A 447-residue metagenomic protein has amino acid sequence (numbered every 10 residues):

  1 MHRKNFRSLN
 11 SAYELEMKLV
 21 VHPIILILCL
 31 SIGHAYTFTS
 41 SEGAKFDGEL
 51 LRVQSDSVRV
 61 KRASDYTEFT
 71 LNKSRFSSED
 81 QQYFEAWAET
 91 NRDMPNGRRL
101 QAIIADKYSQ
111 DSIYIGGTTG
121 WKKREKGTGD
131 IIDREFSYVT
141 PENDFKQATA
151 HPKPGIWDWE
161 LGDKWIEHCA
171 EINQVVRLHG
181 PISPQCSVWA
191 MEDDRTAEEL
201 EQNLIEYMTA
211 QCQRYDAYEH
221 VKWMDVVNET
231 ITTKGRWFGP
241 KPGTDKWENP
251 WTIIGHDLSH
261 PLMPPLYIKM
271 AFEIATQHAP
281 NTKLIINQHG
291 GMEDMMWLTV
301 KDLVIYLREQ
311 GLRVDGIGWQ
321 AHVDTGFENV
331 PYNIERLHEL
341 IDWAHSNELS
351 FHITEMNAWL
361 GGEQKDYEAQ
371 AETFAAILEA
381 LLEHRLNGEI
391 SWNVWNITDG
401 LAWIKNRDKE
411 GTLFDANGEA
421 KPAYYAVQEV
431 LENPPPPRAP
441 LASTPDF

Functional and structural regions predicted by a protein language model:
H22-S31: Bacterial N-terminal signal peptides
G33-N96: Compositionally biased alpha-helical segments
M94-Y138, E142: Boundary/entry segment of secreted carbohydrate-active catalytic domains
G97-I103, H151, R214, D225 (+6 more regions): Aromatic-rich peripheral "rim/lid" segments of glycoside hydrolase catalytic domains that contact and position glycan
G116-G129, Q147-E160, I231-K234, G290-V300 (+3 more regions): Acidic-and-aromatic substrate-binding clefts and catalytic sites of carbohydrate-active enzymes
T119-D133, N203-C212, M295-L307, F374-L378: Short, acidic/polar
R134, Y138-P152, L161-G291, L349 (+1 more regions): Substrate-binding cleft and catalytic face of glycoside hydrolase catalytic domains, especially the flexible beta-alpha
E160, E167-A170, P261-N287, E293-E363 (+1 more regions): Glycoside hydrolase catalytic-domain groove-lining segments
